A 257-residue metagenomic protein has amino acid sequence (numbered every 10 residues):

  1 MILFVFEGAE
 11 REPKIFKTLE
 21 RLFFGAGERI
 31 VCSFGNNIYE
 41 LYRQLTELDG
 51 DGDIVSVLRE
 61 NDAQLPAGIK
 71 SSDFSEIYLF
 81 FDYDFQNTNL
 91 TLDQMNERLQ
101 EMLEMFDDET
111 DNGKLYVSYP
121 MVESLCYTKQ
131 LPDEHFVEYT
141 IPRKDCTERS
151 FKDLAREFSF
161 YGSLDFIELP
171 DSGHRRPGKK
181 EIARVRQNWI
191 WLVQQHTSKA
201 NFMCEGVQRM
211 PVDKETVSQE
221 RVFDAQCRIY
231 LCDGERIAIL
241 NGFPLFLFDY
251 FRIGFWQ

Functional and structural regions predicted by a protein language model:
M1-L3: Extreme N-terminal starter segment of soluble prokaryotic enzymes
G8-E12: Short acidic, Gly/Ser-rich segments with clustered Asp/Glu that frequently serve as metal-coordination loops in enzyme
K14-R43, N61-Q257: C-terminal accessory helical subdomains adjacent to catalytic cores in phosphodiester- and nucleotide-handling enzymes
I38-L58: Charged, often glycine-rich, active-site loop that binds/positions anionic groups
